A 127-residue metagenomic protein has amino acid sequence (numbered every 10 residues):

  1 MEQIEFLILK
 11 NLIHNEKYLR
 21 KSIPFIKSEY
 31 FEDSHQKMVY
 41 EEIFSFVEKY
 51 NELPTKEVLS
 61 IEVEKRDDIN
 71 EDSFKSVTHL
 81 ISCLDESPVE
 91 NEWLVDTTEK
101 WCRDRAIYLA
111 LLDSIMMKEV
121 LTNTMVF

Functional and structural regions predicted by a protein language model:
M1-W101: Noncatalytic partner-interaction/assembly domains of nucleic-acid and motor enzyme complexes, especially the accessory
S82-F127: Interdomain "pre-motor" coupling segment immediately N-terminal to P-loop NTPase/helicase cores
